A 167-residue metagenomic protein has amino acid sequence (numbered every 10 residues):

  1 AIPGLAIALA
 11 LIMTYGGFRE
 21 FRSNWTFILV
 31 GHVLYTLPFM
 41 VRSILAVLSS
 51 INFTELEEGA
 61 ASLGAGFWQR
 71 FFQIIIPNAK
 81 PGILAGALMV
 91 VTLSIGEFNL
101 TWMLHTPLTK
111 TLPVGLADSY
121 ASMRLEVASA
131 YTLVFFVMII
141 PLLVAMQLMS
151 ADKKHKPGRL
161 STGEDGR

Functional and structural regions predicted by a protein language model:
A1-S49, I74, N78, G82 (+5 more regions): Membrane-water interface segments at the C-terminal ends of transmembrane alpha-helices in multi-pass inner-membrane
S23-N24, G64, R124: A helix-boundary/kink motif common to multi-pass secondary transporters, especially Major Facilitator Superfamily
I51-A85: Amphipathic cytosolic juxtamembrane alpha-helices at the membrane-cytosol interface of multi-pass membrane transporters
T54, Q147-G158: Membrane-interface capping segments at transmembrane-helix boundaries
E58-A61, L116, A128: Hydrophobic alpha-helical segments that mediate membrane insertion or helix-helix packing
A60-L63, P157-G166: Short, highly charged, low-complexity non-transmembrane loops/tails of multi-pass membrane proteins
F98-L125, S161: Glycine-rich helix-loop "coupling/hinge" segments at transmembrane-helix boundaries in multipass transporters
